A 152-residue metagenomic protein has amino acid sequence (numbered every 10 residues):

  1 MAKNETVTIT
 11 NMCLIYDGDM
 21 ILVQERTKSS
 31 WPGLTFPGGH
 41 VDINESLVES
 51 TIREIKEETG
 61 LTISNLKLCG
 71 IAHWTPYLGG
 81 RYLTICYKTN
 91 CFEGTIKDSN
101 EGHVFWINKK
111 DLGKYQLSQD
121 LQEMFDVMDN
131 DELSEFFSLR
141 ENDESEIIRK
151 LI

Functional and structural regions predicted by a protein language model:
M1-I21, P37: Conserved N-terminal beta-strand and adjoining loop/helix that marks the start of the Nudix/MutT-like hydrolase domain
T8, Y16, F36, I63 (+1 more regions): Short connector loops at helix/strand junctions that flank enzyme active sites, especially segments positioning acidic
Y16, L22-T27, R53-E57, L61: Recognition helices and adjacent regulatory flanks at domain boundaries
I21-P37, I43-S46: N-terminal first-folded block
V41-S64, W74-V127, L151-I152: Unchanged
V127-I152: Charged phosphate-binding loop/patch that engages nucleotide di/tri-phosphates or the phosphate backbone of nucleic
